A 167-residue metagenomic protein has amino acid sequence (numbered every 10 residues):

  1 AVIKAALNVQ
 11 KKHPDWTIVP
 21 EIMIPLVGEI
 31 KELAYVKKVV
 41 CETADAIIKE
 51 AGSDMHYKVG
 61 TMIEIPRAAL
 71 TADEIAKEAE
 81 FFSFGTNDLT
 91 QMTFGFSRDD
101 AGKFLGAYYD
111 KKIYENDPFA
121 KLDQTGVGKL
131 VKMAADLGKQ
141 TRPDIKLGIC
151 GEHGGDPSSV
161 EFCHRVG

Functional and structural regions predicted by a protein language model:
A1-G167: Conserved alpha/beta-domain cores
